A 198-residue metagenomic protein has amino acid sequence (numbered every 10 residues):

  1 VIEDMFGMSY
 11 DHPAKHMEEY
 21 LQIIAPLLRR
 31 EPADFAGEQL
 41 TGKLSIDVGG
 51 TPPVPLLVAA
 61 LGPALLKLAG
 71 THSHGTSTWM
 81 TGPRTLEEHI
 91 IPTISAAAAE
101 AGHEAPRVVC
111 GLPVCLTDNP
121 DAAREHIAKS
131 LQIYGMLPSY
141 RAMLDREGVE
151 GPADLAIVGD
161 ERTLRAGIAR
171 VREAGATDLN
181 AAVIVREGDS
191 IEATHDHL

Functional and structural regions predicted by a protein language model:
V1-L198: Active-site-adjacent structural elements that line small-molecule/cofactor binding pockets in enzymes
